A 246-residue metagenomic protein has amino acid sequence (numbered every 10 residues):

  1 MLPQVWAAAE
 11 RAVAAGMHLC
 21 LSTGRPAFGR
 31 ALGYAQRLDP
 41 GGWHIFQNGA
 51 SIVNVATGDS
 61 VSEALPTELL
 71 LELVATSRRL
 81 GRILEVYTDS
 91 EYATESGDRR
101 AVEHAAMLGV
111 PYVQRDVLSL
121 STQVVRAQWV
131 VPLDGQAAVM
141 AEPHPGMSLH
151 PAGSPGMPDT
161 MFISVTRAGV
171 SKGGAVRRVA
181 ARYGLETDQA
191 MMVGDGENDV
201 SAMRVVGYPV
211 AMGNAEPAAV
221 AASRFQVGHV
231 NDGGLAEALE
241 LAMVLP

Functional and structural regions predicted by a protein language model:
L2, V165-P246: Mg2+-dependent phosphoryl-transfer enzymes with acidic/Ser/Thr/Gly-rich catalytic loops
P3-H104: Active-site phosphate-binding/coordination module
E10-A14, R78, P143, R204 (+1 more regions): Anion (oxyanion) recognition and catalysis
R30-L32, V55-A56, S96, V139 (+3 more regions): Short glycine-/acidic-enriched loop or helix-start segments at secondary-structure transitions that form or flank
L38-P40, N48, A56, P143-G146 (+2 more regions): Short, structured coil segments at secondary-structure junctions
G49, L133-D134, G153, G213-P217: Short, polar loop motifs at secondary-structure junctions
L80-I83, Y87-V193, E197-V205: Conserved acidic, metal-coordinating active-site core of Asp-based, Mg2+-dependent phosphoryl-transfer enzymes
